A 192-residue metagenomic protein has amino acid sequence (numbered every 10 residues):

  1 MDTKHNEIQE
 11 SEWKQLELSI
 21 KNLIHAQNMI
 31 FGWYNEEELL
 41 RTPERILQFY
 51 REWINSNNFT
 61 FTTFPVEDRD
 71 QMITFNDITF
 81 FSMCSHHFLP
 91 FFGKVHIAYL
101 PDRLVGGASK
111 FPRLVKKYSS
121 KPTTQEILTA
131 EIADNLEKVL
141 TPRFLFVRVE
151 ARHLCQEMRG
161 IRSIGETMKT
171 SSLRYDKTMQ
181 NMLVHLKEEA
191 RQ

Functional and structural regions predicted by a protein language model:
M1-Q192: A domain-level signal for the structural core that forms small-molecule/cofactor-binding pockets and catalytic centers
